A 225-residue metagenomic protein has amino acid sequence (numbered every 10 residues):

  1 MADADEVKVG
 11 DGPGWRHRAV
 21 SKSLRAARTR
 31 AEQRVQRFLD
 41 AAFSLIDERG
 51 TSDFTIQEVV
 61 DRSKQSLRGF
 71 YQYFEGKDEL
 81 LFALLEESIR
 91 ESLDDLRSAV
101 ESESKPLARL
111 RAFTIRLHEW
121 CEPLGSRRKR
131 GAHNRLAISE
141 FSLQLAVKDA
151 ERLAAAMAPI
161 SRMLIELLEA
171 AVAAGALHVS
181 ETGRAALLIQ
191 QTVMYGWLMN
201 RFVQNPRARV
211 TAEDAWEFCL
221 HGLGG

Functional and structural regions predicted by a protein language model:
M1-Q33: N-terminal intrinsically disordered/low-complexity leader segments
D3, R128-A132, A150-A154, V172-E217: Hydrophobic/aromatic-rich alpha-helical bundle segments in the mid-to-C-terminal region
A31, V35, L81-I89, L110 (+2 more regions): Amphipathic, non-transmembrane alpha-helical scaffold segments
A31-A42, V59, L84-S88, S92 (+2 more regions): Generic hydrophobic, amphipathic alpha-helix propensity
R37, L45-E79, A83, E87: Helix-turn-helix
L39, R111, I115, A158-E169 (+3 more regions): An amphipathic alpha-helix signature
A83, R97-K129, A186-I189: Hydrophobic alpha-helical connector segments
H118-E166, A173-A176: Short secondary-structure transition hinges
